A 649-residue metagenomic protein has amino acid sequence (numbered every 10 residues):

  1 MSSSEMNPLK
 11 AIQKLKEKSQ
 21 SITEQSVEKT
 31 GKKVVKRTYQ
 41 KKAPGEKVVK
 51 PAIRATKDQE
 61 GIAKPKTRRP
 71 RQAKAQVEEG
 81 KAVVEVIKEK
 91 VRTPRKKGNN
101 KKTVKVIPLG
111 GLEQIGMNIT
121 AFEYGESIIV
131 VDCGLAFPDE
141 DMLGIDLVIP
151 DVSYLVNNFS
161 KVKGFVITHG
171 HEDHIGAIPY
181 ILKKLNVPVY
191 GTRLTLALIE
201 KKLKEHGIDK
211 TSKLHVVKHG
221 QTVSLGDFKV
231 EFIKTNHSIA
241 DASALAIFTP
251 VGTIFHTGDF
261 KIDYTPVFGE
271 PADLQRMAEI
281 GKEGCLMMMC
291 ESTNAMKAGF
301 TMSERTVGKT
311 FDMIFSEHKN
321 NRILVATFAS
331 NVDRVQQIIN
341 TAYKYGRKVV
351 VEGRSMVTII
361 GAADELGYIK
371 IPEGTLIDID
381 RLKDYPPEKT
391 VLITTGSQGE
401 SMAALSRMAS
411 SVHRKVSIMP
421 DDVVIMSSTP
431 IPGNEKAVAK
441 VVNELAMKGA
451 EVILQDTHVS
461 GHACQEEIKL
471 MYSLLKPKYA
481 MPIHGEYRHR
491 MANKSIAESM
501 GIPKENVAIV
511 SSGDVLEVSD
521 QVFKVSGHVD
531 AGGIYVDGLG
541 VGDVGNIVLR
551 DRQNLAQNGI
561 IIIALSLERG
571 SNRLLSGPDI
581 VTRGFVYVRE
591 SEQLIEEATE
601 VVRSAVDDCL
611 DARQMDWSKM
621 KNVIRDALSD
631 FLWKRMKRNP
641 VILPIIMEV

Functional and structural regions predicted by a protein language model:
M1-G98: Intrinsically disordered, low-complexity RNA-associated tracts
A75-V166, H171-D384, A403-S417, K436-A439: His/Asp/Glu-rich metal-coordinating catalytic cores of metallo-dependent phosphodiesterases/hydrolases acting on
L112, A136-L147, K161, H458 (+4 more regions): A glycine- and charged-residue-rich anion-binding loop/surface
P188, M481, L643-P644: Short glycine-rich phosphate-binding loop at a beta-alpha junction
L203, A497, L632: Conserved hydrophobic residues forming the short capping helix/wall of the S-adenosyl-L-methionine
K297-E597, V601-R613: Hard-cation-handling environments
R613-V649: C-terminal tails and terminal domains of large nucleic-acid-associated and other macromolecular-machine proteins
